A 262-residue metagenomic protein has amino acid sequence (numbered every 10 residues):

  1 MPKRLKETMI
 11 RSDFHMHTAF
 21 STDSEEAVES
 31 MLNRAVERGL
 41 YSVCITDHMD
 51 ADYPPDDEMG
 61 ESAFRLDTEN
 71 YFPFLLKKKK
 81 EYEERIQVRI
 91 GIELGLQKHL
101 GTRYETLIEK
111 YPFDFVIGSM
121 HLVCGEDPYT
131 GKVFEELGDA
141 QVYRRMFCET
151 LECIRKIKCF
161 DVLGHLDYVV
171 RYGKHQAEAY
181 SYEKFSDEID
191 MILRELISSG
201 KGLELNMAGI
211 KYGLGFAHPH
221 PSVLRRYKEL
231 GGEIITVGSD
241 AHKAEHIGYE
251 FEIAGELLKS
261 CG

Functional and structural regions predicted by a protein language model:
P2-L94, K98, T102, L107-K110 (+4 more regions): An N-terminally biased module of ancient metal coordination in phosphate/nucleic-acid-related enzymes
R4-K6, E37, R155-K156, E229-G231: Short hydrophobic "helix-edge" motifs at membrane interfaces and signal-peptide entry regions
H48, L166, G232-G248: Short acidic/histidine-rich active-site segments
E84-R85, S199, L230, C261: Structured helix-beta-strand junction loops
K110-F113, I117-L230: Domain-core and long-helix interface of multi-subunit machines
M207, Y227-G231, I235, S239-A241 (+1 more regions): Short leucine-rich amphipathic alpha-helical surface patches
